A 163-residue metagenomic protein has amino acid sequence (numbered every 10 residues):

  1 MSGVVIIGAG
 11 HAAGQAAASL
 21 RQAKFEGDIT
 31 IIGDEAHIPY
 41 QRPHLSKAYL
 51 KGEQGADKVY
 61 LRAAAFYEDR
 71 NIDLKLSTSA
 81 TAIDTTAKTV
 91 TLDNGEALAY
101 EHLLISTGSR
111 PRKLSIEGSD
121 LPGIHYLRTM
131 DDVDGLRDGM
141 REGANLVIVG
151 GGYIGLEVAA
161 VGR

Functional and structural regions predicted by a protein language model:
M1-I7, Y60-V147: FAD-binding core/adjacent interface of flavoenzyme oxidoreductases
S2-D73, R112, V161: Beta1-alpha1 glycine-rich phosphate/pyrophosphate-binding loop at the start of Rossmann-like nucleotide-binding domains
A13, G155-L156: N-terminal Rossmann-fold NAD(P) dinucleotide-binding loop
S19-Q22, H44-K47, T89-V90, E117-L121 (+2 more regions): Short, glycine/charged-enriched secondary-structure capping and boundary segments
P39, Y100, K113-L114, L156-V158: Glycine/Thr-rich phosphate-binding loops of Rossmann-like dinucleotide-binding domains
N145, V158-A160: Conserved FAD-binding catalytic core of PHBH/FMO-like flavoproteins
